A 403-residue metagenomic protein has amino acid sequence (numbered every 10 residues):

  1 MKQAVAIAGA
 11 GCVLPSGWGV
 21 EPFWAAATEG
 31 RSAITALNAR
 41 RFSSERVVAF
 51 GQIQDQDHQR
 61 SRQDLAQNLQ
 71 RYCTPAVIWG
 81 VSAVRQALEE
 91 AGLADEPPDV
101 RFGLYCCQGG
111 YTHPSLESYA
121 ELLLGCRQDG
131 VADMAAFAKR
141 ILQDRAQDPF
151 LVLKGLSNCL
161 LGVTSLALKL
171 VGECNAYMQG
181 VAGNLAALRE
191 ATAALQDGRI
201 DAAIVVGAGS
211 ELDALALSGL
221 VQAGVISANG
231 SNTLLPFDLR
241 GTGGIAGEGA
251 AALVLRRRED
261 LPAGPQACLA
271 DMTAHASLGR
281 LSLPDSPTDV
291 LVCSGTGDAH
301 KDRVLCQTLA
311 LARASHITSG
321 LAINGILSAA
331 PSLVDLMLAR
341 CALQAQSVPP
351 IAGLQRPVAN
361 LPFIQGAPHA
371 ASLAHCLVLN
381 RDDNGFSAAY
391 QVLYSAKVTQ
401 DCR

Functional and structural regions predicted by a protein language model:
M1-L151, S157-E173, L185, A193-D197 (+3 more regions): Conserved "HGTGT" condensation-loop signature of ketosynthase/thiolase-family condensing enzymes that catalyze
C174-A182: A glycine-rich phosphate/pyrophosphate-binding beta-strand-loop-alpha-helix module
L188: Short-chain dehydrogenase/reductase
R199-A202: Alpha-to-beta junction loops
